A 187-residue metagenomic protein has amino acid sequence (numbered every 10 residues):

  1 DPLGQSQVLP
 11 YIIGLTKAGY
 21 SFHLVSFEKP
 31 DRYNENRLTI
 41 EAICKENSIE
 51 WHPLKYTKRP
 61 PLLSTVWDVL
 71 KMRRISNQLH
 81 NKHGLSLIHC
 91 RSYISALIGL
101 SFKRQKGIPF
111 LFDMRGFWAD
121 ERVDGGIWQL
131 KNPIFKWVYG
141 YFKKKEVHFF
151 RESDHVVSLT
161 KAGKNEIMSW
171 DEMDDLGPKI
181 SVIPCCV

Functional and structural regions predicted by a protein language model:
D1-P53, H83, H155-V157, K161: N-terminal subdomain of nucleotide-sugar transferases
L24-S26, F112, V182: Structural beta-sheet core signal
Y56-L63, H83, L111-V147, N165 (+1 more regions): Acceptor-binding helix/loop patch of EC 2.4 sugar-transfer enzymes, predominantly nucleotide-sugar-dependent
L70, R74-Q78, L97, S101-Q105 (+2 more regions): Membrane-proximal helix-turn-helix segments that form the acceptor-binding/catalytic region of lipid-linked
S76-A96, I108-L111: Short N-terminal targeting/anchoring amphipathic segment
L97-I98, N165-S169: Phosphate- and divalent-cation-binding pockets in alpha/beta enzyme and binding domains that engage nucleotide-derived
A162, C186: Carbohydrate-associated surface elements
